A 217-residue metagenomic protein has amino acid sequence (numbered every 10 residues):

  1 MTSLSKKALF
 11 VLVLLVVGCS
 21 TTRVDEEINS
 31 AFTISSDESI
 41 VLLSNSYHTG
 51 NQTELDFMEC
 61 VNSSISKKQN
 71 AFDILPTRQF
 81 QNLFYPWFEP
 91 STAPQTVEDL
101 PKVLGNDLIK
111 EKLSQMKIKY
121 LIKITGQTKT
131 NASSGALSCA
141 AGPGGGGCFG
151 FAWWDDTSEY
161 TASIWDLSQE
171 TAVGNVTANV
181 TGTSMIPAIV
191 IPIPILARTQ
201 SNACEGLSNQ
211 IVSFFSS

Functional and structural regions predicted by a protein language model:
M1-C19: Sec-dependent bacterial lipoprotein signal peptides
C19-P101, S114, S213-S217: A structural "domain/chain start" motif
S20, V61, S138-A140, G147-F149 (+1 more regions): Sequence contexts marking disulfide-bonded cysteines in secreted/extracellular proteins
S46, R78, T125-T128, I164 (+1 more regions): A mature extracytoplasmic/lumenal domain signature
G50-M58, E98-K102, W153, I193-C204: Solvent-exposed, acidic/flexible segments
F72, T77-R78, N131-S133, T171-T183: Short, solvent-exposed beta-strand-terminating loops
P94-Q169: Surface-exposed short loop/turn segments
G144-V212: Short secondary-structure boundary motifs at beta->alpha junctions and helix caps
